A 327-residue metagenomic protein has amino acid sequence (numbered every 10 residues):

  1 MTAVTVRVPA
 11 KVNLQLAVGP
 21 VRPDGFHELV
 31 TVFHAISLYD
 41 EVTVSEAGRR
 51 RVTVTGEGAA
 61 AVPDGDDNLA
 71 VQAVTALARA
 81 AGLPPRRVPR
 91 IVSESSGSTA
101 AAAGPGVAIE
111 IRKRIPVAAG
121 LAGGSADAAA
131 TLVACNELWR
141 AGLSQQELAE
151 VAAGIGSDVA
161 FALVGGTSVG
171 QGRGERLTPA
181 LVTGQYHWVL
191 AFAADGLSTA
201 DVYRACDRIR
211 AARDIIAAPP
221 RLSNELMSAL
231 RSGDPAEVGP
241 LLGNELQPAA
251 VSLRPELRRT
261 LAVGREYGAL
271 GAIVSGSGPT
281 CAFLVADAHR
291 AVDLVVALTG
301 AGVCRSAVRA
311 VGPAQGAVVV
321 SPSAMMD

Functional and structural regions predicted by a protein language model:
M1-A119, E137, A141, Q145-Q146 (+3 more regions): ATP-binding N-lobe of GHMP and related small-molecule kinases
L14, V42-V44, A70, G124 (+5 more regions): Residue-level signal for inorganic ion chemistry
Q15, S45, T55, A108-R112 (+5 more regions): Solvent-exposed beta-strand sheet faces enriched in polar/charged residues
A73-L83, E147, V151-G154, A249 (+2 more regions): Generic non-transmembrane alpha-helical segments
E110-W139, S157, A269-V285: Glycine/serine-rich anion-binding loops at beta->alpha junctions that coordinate negatively charged ligand groups
A128, L132-V169, R176: Contiguous, small/hydrophobic- and glycine-enriched helical/loop subdomains that border and often "cap" functional
V164, V169-G271, A286-V296, V308-D327: Conserved, helical-rich catalytic subdomain that frames metal- and/or nucleotide-binding sites in enzyme alpha/beta
